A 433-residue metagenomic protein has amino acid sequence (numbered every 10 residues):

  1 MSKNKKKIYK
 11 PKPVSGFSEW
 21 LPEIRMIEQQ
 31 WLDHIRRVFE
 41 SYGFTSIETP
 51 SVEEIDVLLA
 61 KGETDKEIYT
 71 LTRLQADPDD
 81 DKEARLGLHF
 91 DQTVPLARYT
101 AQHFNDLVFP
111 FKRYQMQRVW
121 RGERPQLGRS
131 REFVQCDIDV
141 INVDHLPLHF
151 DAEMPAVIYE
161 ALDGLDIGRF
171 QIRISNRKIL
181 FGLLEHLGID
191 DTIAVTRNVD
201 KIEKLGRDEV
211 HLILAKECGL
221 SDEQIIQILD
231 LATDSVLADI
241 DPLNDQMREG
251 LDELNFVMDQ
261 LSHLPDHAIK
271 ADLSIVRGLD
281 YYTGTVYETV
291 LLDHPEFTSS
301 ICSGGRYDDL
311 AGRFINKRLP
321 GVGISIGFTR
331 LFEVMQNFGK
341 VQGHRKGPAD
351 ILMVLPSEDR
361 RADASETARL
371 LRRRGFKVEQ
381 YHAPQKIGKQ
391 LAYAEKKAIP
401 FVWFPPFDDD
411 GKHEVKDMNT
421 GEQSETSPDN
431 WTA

Functional and structural regions predicted by a protein language model:
M1-F90, V94, A152, A156 (+1 more regions): TRNA-binding/sensing appendages of the translation machinery
I27-Y42, E53-D56, K82-E83, D91-L107 (+2 more regions): Positively charged, Gly/Ser-enriched RNA/tRNA-binding surfaces
D65-K66, G188-I189, K397-A398, T420: Short, hinge-like loop/turn segments at secondary-structure boundaries
E67-D80, I189-A215, L291: Acidic, His- and aromatic-enriched active-site or binding-groove loops in soluble protein domains that engage sugars
Q171-L183, G188: Glycine-rich, mobile lid/loop segments that gate access to catalytic sites or pores
I172-S175, I202-D208, E249: Short acidic alpha-helix initiation/capping motifs at coil-to-helix transition points, especially at protein N-termini
